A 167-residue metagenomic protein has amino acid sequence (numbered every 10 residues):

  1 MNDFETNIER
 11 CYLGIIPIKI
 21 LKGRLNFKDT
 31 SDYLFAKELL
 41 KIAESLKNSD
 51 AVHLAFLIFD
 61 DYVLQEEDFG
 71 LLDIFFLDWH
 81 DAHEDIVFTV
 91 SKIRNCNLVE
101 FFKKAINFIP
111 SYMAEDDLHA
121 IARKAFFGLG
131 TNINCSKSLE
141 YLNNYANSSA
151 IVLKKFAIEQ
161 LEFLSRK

Functional and structural regions predicted by a protein language model:
M1-A43: N-terminal "cap/leader" segments of large eukaryotic alpha-helical scaffolds
I18-K28, K41, S49-V63, D73 (+3 more regions): Structural detector for internal amphipathic alpha-helices that build alpha-solenoid repeat scaffolds
T30-K41, Y62-F76, N95-S111, C135-A146 (+1 more regions): Amphipathic alpha-helical scaffolding segments comprising HEAT/armadillo-like alpha-solenoid repeats
E44-N48, W79-H80, K137, A150: Residue-level recognition of short, well-ordered coil/turn positions that link secondary-structure elements
D78-W79, P110, L118, S149-I151: Short inter-helical turns and helix N-cap capping residues of alpha-solenoid HEAT/ARM repeat scaffolds
A146-I158: Short glycine/proline-enriched turn or capping motifs at secondary-structure junctions
